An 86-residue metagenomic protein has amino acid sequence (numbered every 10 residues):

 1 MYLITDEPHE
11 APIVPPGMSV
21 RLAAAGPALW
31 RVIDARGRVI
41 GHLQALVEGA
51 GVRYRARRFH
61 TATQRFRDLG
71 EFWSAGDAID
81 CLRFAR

Functional and structural regions predicted by a protein language model:
M1-A35, A62-R65: Negatively charged, low-complexity tracts enriched in Asp/Glu with abundant Ser/Thr
R21, I40, R67-L69: Local beta-strand/beta-hairpin segments that build beta-sheet-rich folds
I40-R65: Short aromatic-glycine-(Arg/Gly/Cys) micro-motifs in beta-strand/loop hairpins
G49-A56, A75-R86: Short, surface-exposed linear segments at secondary-structure transitions and domain or protein termini
T63-D77: A short, exposed loop/beta-hairpin motif centered on an aromatic-Gly-Thr core
